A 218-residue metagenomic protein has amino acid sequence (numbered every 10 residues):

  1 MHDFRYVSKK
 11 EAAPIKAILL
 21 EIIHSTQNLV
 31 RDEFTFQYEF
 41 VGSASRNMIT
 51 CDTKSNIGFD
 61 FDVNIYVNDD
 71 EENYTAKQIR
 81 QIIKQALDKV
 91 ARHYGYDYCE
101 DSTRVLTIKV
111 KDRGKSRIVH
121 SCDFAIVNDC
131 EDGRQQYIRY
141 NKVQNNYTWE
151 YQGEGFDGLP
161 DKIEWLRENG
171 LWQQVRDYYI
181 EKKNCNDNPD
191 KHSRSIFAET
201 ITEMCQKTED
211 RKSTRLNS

Functional and structural regions predicted by a protein language model:
M1-V41: Helical scaffold of the NTase/Pol beta-like nucleotidyltransferase catalytic core
N28-F61, I65-N73: Active-site nucleotide-donor binding segment shared across nucleotidyl transfer reactions
L29-E33, R80-D132: Conserved catalytic core of two-metal-ion nucleotidyltransferases
R46, Q136, E203-K207: Soluble secreted/lumenal catalytic domains with histidine-centered metal-binding or acid-base catalytic motifs
F59-G95: Aromatic- and glycine-enriched beta-alpha-beta binding-site module
I118-E168, W172, D177, E181: Extended, alpha-helix-rich binding/interface surfaces that flank or overlap catalytic cores and mediate recognition
G170, Q174-R211: Intrinsic low-complexity, intrinsically disordered terminal tails and linker regions enriched in charged/polar residues
K212-S218: Conserved small/polar residues in nucleotide/adenosyl-binding loops
